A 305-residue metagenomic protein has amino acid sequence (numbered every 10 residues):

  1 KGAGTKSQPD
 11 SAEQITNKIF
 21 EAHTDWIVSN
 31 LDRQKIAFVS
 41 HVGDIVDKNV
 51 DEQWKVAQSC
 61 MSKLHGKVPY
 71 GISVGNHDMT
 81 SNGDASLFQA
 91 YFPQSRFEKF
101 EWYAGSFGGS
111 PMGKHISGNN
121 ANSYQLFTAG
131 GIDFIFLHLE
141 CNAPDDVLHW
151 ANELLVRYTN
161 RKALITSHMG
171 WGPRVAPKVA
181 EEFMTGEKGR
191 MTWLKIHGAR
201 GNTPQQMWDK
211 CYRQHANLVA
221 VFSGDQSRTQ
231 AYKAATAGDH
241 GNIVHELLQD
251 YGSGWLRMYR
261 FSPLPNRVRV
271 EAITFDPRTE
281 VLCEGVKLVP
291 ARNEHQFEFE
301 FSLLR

Functional and structural regions predicted by a protein language model:
K1-E52, T185: N-terminal active-site segment of His-dependent metallophosphoesterases
K1-S7, D145-V147, T279-C283: Short, solvent-exposed loop/turn elements at domain surfaces
K6-S11, V50-H149, R157, A231-L248 (+2 more regions): Extended active-site neighborhood of metal-dependent phosphoesterases/phosphodiesterases
S11-A12, D145-H149, V156-L218: Active-site-proximal segments of metal-dependent phosphoesterases and phosphodiesterases across multiple
K18-D25, I116-S123, C141-V156, R200-K210: A Trp-anchored, charged/polar loop motif used as the substrate-binding/catalytic surface of acyl/ester-handling
G43-D44, G75-N76, H168, G224-D225: Active-site glycine-centered loops adjacent to acidic/histidine catalytic or metal-binding residues that shape
M191, G198-N266: Conserved beta-sheet core of the metallophosphoesterase superfamily
G254-R305: A short C-terminal boundary segment appended to hydrolase-like catalytic domains
